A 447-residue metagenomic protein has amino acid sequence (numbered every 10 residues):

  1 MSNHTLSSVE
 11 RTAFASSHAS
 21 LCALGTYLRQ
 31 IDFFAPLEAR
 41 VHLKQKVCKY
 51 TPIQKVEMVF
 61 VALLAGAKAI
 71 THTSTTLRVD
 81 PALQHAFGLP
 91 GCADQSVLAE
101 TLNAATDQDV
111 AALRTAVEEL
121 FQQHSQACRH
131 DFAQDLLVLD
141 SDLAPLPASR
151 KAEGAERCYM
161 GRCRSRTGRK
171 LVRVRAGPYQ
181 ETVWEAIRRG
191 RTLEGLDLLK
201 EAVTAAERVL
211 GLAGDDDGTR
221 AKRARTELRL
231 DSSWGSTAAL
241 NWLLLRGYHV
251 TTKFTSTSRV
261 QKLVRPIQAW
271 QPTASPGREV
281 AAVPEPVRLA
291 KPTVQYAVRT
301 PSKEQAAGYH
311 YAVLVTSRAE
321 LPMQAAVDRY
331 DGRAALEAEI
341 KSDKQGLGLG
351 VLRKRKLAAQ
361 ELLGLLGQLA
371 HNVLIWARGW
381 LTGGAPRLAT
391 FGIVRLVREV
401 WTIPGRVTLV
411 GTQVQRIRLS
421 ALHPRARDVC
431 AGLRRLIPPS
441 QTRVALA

Functional and structural regions predicted by a protein language model:
M1-L6, A35-A39, R78-A82, A306-H310 (+3 more regions): Short acidic (Asp/Glu) and glycine-rich catalytic loops that position anionic groups and cofactors
M1-S165, L171-L193, D197-R220, T402-A447: Dynamic "connector" segments at or just before major functional cores
Y27, T73, A325-L362, L366 (+1 more regions): Short amphipathic alpha-helical "interface-anchor" segments enriched in bulky aromatics
M58-V59, T73, D94-L98, D135-P145 (+5 more regions): Short, conserved catalytic/metal-binding motifs centered on acidic residues
P90-G91, D215-A221, T226, L381-G392: Short, glycine/acidic-rich hinge or "gate" loops at secondary-structure transitions that mediate conformational
A186-S302: An internal, acidic/charged active-site-proximal segment that coordinates divalent cations and/or engages
Y248-Q345, A431-A447: An anionic, glycine-rich sequence signature occurring as long contiguous blocks
G350-T412: Basic, amphipathic alpha-helical segments enriched in Lys/Arg and hydrophobic/aromatic residues
